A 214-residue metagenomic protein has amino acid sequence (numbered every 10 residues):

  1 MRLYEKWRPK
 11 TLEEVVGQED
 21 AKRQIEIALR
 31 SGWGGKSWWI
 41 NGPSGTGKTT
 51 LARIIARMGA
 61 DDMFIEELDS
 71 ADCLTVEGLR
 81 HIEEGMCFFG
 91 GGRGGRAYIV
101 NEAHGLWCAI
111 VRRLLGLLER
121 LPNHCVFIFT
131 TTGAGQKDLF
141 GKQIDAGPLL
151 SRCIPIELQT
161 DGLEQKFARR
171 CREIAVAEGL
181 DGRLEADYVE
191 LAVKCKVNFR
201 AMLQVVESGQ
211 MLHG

Functional and structural regions predicted by a protein language model:
M1-P43, E83-G91: Pre-Walker A (pre-P-loop) alpha-helix and adjacent loop at the N terminus of AAA/AAA+ ATPase modules, a conserved
W7, G35, M63, R183-A186: Alpha-helix N-cap/N′ positions at the starts of helices
P9, Q18, K22, K48-T49 (+3 more regions): Generic preference for well-ordered alpha-helical elements
G17, G42-G47, T75, V197: Glycine-centered flexibility sites
E26-L68: Walker A/P-loop
I27-A28, E66-G214: Non-catalytic interfacial helical region
